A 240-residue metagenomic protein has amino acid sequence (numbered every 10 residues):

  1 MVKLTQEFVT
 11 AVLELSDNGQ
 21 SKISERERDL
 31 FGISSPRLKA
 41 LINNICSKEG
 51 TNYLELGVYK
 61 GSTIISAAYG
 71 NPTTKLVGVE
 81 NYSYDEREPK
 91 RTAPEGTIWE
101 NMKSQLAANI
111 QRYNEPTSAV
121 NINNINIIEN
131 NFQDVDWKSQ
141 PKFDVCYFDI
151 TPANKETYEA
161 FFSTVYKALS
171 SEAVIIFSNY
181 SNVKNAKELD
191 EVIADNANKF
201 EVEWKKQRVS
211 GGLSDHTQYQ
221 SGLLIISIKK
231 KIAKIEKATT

Functional and structural regions predicted by a protein language model:
M1-V2, T240: Initiator methionine at the very start of the polypeptide chain
V2-E49: Class I SAM-dependent methyltransferase Rossmann-like catalytic core, especially the SAM/SAH-binding loop
R26-R28, N43-T240: S-adenosylmethionine/decaboxylated-SAM
